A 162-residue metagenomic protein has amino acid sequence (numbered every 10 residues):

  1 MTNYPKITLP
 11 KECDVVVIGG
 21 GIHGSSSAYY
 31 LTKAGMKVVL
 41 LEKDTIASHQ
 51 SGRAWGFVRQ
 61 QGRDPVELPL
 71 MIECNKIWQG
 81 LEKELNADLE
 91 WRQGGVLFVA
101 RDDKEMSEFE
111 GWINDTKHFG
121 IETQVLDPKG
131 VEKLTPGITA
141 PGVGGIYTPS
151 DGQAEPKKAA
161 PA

Functional and structural regions predicted by a protein language model:
M1-V15, K33-A34: Extreme N-terminal leader/targeting segments of oxidoreductases
L9-P10, L89-F98, E132-A162: Helix-loop-beta segment of a Rossmann-like dinucleotide-binding subdomain
G19-G21, K43: Glycine-rich Rossmann-fold phosphate-binding loop(s) that bind the pyrophosphate of adenine dinucleotide cofactors
G24: N-terminal Rossmann-fold NAD(P) dinucleotide-binding loop
T32-G52: Glycine-rich FAD pyrophosphate-binding loop
K43-S48, N86, K133-G137: Short beta-strand/turn micro-motifs at beta-sheet edges
G56-L134: Dinucleotide-binding Rossmann-like beta1-alpha1 core, especially the glycine-rich loop that anchors the ADP
